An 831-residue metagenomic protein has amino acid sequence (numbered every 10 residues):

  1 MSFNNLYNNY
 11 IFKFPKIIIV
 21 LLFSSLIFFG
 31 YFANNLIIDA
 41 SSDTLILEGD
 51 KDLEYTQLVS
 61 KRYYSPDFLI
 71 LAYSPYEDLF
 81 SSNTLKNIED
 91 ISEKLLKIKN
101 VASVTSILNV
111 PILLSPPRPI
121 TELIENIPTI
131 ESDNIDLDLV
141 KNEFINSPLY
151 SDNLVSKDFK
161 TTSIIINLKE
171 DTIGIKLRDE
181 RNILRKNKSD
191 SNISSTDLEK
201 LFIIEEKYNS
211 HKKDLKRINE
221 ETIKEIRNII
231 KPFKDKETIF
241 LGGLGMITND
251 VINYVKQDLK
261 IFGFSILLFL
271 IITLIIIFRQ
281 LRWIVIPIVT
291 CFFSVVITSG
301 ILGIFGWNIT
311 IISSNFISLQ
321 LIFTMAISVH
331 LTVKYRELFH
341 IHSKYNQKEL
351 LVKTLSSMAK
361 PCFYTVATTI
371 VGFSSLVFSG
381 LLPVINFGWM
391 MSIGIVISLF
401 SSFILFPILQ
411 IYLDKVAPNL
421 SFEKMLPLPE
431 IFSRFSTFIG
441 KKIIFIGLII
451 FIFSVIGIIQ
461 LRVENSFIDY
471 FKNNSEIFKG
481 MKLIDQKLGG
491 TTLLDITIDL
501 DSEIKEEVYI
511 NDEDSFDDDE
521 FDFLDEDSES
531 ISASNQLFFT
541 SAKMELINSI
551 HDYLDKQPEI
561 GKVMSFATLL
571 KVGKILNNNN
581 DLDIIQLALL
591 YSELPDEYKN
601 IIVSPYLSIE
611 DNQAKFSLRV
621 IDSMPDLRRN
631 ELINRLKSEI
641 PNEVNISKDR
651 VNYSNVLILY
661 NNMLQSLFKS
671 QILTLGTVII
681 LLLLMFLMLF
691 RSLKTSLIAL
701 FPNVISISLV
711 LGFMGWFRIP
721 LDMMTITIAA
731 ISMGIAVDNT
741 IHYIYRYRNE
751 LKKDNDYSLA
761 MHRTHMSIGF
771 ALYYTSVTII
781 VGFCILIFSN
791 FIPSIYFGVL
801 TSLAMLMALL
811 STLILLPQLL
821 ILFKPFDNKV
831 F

Functional and structural regions predicted by a protein language model:
M1-A40, T44, D171, E205-E206 (+3 more regions): Membrane-embedded transmembrane helical bundles of large multi-pass transporters/channels
L36-E54, V463-G480: Alpha-helical transmembrane signal-anchor/signal-peptide segments
D39-S106, P111, E503-D514, A533-F539: Juxtamembrane extramembrane loops of integral membrane proteins
Q57, K61, N134-I276, Q280 (+3 more regions): Extracytoplasmic
P66, S82-N146, D527: Non-transmembrane functional regions of envelope-associated proteins
D67-P75, T161-N167, T492-L500, K505-E507 (+1 more regions): Active-site-flanking beta-strand signature of metal-NTP-handling nucleotidyl enzymes and homologous cyclase-like
F68, K99-L114, S151-D152, D235-G242 (+4 more regions): Short beta-strand elements
I439-I584: Juxtamembrane segments of multi-pass membrane proteins
